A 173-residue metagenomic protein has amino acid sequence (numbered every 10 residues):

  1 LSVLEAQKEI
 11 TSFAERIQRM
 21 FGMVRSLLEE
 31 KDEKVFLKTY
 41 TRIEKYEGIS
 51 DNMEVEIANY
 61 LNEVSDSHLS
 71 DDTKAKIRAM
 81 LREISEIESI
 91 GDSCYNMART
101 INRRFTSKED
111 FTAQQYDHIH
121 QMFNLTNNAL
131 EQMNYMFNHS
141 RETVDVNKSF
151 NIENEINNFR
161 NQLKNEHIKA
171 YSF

Functional and structural regions predicted by a protein language model:
L1-F173: Cytosolic, long alpha-helical scaffolding segments
